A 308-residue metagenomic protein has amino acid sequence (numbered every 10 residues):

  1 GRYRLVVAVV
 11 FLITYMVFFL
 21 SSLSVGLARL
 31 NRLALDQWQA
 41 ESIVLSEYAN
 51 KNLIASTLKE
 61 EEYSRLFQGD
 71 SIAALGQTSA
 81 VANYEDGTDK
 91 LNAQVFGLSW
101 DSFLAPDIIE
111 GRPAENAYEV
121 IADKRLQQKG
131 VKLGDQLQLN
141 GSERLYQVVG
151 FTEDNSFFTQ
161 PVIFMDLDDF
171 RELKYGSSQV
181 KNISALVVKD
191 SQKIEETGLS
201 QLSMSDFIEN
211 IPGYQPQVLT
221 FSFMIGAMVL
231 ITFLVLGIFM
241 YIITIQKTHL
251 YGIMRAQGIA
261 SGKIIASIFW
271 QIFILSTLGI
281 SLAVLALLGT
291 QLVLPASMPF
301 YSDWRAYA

Functional and structural regions predicted by a protein language model:
G1-F18, I211, F269: N-terminal Sec/SRP start-transfer signal
L12-F19, L23, T232, L236 (+2 more regions): Hydrophobic alpha-helical membrane-associated segments
R29-A82, N92-Q94: Membrane-proximal extracellular/periplasmic loop immediately following the first transmembrane helix
G76-T78, L91-S99, P106-D169: Hydrophobic secondary-structure segments that place a key small or acidic residue at a functional site
S142, F151-M228: Mechanotransmission and gating elements of multispan inner-membrane complexes involved in transport and envelope
E195-H249, I253-M254, I265-F269, F273-I274: Peri-transmembrane interface segments
F273-A308: Short helix-loop junctions at transmembrane helix boundaries
